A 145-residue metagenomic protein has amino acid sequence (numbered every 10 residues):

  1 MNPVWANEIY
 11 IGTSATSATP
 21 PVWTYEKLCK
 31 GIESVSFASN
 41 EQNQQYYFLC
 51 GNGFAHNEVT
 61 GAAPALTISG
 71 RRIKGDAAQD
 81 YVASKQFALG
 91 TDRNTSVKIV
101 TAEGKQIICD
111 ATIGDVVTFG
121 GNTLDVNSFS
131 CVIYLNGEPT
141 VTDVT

Functional and structural regions predicted by a protein language model:
M1-I73, T112-N127: Solvent-exposed edge beta-strands and adjacent loop segments that serve as assembly or binding interfaces
Y25-K27, V97-I99, E103, F119 (+1 more regions): Homeobox/homeodomain signature
V35-A38, V100, F129, V144: Compositionally biased, intrinsically disordered low-complexity segments
E58-V59, A88-N94, F119-N122, Y134-N136: Short, surface-exposed linear patches
A65-S69, S96-K98, D110, S130-Y134: Beta-strand secondary-structure signal
R72-G75, E138: Acidic glycine-/aspartate-rich tracts in secreted/extracellular proteins
A78-D110: Short, acidic/charged, Gly/Pro-enriched secondary-structure junctions
C109-T145: Mixed-charge, glycine-accented linear interaction segment located at domain edges/termini
